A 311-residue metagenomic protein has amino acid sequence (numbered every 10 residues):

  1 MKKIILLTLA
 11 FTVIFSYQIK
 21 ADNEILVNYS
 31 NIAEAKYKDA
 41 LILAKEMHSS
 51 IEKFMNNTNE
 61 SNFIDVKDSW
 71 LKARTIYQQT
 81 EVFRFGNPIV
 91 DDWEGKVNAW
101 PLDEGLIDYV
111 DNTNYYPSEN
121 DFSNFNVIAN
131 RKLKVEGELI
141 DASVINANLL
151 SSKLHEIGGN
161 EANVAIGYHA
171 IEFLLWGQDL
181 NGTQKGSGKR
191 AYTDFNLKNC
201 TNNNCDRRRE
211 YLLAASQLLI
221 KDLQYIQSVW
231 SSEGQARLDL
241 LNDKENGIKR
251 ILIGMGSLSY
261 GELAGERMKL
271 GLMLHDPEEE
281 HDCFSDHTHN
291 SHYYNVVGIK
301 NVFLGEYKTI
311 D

Functional and structural regions predicted by a protein language model:
I4-T12: Sec-dependent N-terminal signal peptides
T12-I14, D68: A general, composition-driven signal for non-globular sequence regions
I14-F15, Y307: Hydrophobic alpha-helical membrane context
F15-A21: Sec/Tat signal peptide C-region and signal peptidase I cleavage site
A21-D311: Mature extracytoplasmic or organellar-lumen-exposed domains after removal of signal/transit peptides
